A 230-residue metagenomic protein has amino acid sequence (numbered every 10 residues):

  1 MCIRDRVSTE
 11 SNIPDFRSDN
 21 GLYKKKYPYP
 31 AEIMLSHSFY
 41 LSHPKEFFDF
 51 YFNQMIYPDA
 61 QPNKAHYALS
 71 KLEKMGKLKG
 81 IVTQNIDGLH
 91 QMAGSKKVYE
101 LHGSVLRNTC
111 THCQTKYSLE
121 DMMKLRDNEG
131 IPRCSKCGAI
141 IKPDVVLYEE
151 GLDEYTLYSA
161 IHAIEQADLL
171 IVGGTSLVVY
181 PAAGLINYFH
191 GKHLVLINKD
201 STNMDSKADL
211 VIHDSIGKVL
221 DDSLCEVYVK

Functional and structural regions predicted by a protein language model:
M1, D5-K230: Conserved catalytic core of sirtuin-type NAD+-dependent deacylases
